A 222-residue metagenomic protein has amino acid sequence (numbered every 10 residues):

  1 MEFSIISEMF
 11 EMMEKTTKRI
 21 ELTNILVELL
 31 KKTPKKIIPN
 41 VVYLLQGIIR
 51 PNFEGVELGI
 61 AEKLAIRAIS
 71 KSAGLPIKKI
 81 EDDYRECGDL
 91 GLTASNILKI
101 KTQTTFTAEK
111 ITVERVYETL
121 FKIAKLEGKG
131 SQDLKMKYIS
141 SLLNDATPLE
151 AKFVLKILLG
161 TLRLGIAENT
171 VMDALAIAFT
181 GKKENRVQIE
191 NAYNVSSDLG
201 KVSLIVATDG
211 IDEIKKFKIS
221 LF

Functional and structural regions predicted by a protein language model:
M1-F222: N-terminal nucleic-acid-engaging modules of covalent nucleotidyltransferase systems
